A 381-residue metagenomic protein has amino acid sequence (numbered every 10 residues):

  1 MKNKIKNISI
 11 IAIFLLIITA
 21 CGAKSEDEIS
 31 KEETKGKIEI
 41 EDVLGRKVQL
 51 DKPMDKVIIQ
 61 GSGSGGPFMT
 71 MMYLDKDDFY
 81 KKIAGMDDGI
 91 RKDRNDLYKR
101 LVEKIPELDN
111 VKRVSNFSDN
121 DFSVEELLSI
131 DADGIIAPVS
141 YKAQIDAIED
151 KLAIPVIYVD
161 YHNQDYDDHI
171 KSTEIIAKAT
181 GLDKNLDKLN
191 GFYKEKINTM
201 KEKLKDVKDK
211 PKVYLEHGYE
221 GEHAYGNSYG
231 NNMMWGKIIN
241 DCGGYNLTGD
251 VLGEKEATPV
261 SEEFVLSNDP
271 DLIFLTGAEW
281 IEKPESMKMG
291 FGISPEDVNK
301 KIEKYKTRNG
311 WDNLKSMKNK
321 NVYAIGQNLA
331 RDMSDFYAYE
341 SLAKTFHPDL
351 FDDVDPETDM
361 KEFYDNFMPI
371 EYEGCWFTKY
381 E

Functional and structural regions predicted by a protein language model:
M1-S9: Bacterial N-terminal signal peptides that target proteins for export
I8-I11, L108: Extracytoplasmic
I17-A20: C-terminal motif of bacterial Sec signal peptides marking the signal peptidase cleavage site
G22-E381: N-terminal ligand-binding lobe of clamshell/alpha-beta domains
